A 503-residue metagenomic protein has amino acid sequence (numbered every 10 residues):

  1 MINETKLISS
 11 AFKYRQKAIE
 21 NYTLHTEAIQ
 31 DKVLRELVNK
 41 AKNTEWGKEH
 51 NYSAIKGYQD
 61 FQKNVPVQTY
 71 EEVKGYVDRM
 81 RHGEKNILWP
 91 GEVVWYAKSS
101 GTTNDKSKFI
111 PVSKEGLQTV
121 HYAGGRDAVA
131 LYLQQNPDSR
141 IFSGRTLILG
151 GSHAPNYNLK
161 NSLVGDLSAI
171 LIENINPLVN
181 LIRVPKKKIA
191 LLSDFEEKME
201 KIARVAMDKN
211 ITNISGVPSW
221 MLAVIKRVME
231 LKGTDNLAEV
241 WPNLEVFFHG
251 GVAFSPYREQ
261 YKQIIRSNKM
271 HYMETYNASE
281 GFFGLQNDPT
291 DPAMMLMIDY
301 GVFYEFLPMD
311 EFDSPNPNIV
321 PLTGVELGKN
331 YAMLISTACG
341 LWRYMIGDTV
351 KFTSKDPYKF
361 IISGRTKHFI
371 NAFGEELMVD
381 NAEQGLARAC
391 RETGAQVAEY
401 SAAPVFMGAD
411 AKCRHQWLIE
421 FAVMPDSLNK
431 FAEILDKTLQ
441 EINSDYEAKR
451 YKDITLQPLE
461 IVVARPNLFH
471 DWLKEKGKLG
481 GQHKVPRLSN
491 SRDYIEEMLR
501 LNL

Functional and structural regions predicted by a protein language model:
M1-S53, F61-Q68, Y76-G83, S168-L503: Active-site glycine/GP-rich loop and adjacent strand/helix microenvironment that borders small-molecule binding pockets
E72: Helix-loop module immediately N-terminal to the HCX5R catalytic loop in PTP-like cysteine phosphatase domains
R81-K98: Conserved pre-ATP/AMP-binding loop-to-beta segment of ANL
K85-W89, I110-Q118, N371, E375: Alpha-helix N-cap/helix-initiation motif
Y96-I110: Conserved adenylation A10 loop of the ANL superfamily
I110-P111, L159, K226: Short, solvent-exposed loop/turn and secondary-structure capping segments
V112-Q135: Conserved structural elements of the adenylate-forming
L131-P177: Conserved AMP-binding loop of ANL adenylate-forming enzymes
